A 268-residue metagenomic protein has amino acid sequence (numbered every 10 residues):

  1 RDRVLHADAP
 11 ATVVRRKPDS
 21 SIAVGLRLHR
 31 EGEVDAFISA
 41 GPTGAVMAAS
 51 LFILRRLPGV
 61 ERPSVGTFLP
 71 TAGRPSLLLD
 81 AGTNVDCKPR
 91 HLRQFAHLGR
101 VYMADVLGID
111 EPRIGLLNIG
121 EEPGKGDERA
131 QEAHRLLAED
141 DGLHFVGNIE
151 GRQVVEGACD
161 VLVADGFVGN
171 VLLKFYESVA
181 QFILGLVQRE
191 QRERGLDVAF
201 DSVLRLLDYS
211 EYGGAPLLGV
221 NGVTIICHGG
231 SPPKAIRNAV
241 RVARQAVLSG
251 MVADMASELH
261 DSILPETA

Functional and structural regions predicted by a protein language model:
R1-V34: Phosphate/nucleotide-donor binding subsite
D2-R3, P42-A45, F52, I119-E122 (+1 more regions): Short glycine-rich anion-binding loops that position phosphate/pyrophosphate groups of nucleotides and phosphorylated
V14-P18, L28-G32, S39, L57-E61 (+7 more regions): Solvent-exposed alpha-helices and their adjacent loops that cap or buttress functional pockets in soluble metabolic
S20, V34-F37, G44-A45, G66 (+8 more regions): Structural motif
S20-A23, H29-R30, A45-P58: Glycine/small-residue-rich loop that forms an oxyanion/phosphate-binding "nest" at active or ligand-binding sites
L51-S64, F68-L78, E156-L162, G166-T267: Glycine-rich phosphate/nucleotide-binding loop
V85-G151, D160: Glycine-rich phosphate/diphosphate-binding loop of Rossmann-like nucleotide-binding domains
